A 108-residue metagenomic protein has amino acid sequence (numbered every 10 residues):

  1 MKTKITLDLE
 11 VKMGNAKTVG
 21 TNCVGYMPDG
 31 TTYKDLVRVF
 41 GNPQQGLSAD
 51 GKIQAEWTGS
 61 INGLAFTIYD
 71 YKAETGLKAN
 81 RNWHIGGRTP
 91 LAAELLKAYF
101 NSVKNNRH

Functional and structural regions predicted by a protein language model:
K2-H108: Residues within mature, well-folded domains
